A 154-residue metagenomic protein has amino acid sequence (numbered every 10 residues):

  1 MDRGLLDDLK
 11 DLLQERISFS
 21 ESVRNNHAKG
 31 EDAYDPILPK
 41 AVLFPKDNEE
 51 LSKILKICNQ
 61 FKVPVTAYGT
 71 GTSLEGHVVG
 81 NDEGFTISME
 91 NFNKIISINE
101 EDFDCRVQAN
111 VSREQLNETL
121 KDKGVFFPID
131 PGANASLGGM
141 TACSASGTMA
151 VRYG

Functional and structural regions predicted by a protein language model:
M1-E31, Q60-P64: N-terminal accessory segments
M1-R3, V23-N26, F44-K46, L74 (+2 more regions): Feature of Fe-S/electron-transfer and energy-metabolism proteins that preferentially highlights extended coupling
L9, Y34-V65, E83, M89-P131 (+1 more regions): N-terminal glycine-rich flavin-associated loop
E31-Y34, G76-N81: Short glycine-biased active-site loop of nucleotidyltransferases that positions the nucleotide triphosphate and helps
E75-V78, F85-M89: Short, acidic (Asp/Glu-rich) active-site segment that either coordinates a divalent metal cofactor
G139: Beta-strand-loop-alpha "switch" segments that mediate conformational coupling across diverse proteins
